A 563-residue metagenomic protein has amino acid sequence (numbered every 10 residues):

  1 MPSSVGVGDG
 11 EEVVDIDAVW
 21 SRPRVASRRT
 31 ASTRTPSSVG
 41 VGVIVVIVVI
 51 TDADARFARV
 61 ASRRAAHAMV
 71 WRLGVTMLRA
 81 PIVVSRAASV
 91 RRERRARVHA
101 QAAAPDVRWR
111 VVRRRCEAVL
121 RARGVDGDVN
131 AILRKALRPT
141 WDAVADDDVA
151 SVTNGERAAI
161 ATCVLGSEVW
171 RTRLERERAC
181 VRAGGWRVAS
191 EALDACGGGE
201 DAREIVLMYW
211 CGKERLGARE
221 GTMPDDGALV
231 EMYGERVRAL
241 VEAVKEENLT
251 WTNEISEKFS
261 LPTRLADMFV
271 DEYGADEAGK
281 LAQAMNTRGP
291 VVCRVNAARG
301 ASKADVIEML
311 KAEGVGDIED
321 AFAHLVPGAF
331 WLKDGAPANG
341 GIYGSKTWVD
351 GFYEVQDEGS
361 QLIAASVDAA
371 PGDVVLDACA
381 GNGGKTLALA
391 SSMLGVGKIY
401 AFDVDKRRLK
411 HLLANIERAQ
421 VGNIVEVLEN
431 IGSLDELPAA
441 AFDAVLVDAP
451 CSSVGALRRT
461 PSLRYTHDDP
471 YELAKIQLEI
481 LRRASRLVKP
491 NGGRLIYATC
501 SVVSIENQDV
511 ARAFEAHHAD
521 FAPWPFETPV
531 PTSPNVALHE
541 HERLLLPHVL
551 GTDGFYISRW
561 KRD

Functional and structural regions predicted by a protein language model:
R91, R95, H99, A103-I342: Class I Rossmann-like S-adenosyl-L-methionine
G372-C379: Conserved class I S-adenosyl-L-methionine
L394, V488-P490: Helix-to-beta-strand junctions that scaffold the AdoMet/dcAdoMet cofactor pocket in Class I SAM-dependent enzymes
K398-D403: Conserved SAM-binding motif I beta-strand of class I
V404, L463-L487: Glycine-rich S-adenosyl-L-methionine
K410-L437: S-adenosyl-L-methionine
N430-S452, R459, L478, R494-D563: C-terminal catalytic and target-recognition region of SAM-dependent MTase-like enzymes, primarily methyltransferases
